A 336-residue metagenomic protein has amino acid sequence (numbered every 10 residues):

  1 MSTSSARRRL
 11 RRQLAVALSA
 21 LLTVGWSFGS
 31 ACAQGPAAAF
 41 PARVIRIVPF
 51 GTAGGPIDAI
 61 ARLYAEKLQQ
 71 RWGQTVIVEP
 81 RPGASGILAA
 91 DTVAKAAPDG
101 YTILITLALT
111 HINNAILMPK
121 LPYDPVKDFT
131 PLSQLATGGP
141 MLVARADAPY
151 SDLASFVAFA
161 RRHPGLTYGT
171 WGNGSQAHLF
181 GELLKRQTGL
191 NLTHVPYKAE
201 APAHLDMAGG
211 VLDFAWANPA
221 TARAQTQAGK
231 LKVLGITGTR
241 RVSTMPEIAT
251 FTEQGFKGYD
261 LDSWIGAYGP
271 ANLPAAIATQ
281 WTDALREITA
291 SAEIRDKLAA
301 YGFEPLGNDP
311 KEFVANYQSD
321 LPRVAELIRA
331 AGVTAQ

Functional and structural regions predicted by a protein language model:
M1-A42, A154, A335-Q336: Short, low-complexity disordered leader/linker segments with a strong preference for bacterial N-terminal type II
A33-K127, G165-L166, N173, G189-D213 (+3 more regions): N-terminal (or domain-start) structured segment
A42-V44, Q187, E253, A275-Q336: An extracytoplasmic/periplasmic, membrane-proximal ligand-sensing/linker region
A59, L63, K67, L88 (+14 more regions): Extracytoplasmic/secreted proteins, especially bacterial periplasmic and envelope-associated proteins
K95-Y101, I116-P202, F251-E253, W264-K297: Hinge/capping helix and adjacent helix->loop/strand transition within the periplasmic-binding protein
T106, A217-N218, A290-S291: Replace "coordinates the UDP/GDP/TDP-sugar" with "coordinates nucleotide-activated sugar donors
T110-K120, L183-Q187, F214-I248: A ligand-binding cleft/hinge motif common to bilobed small-molecule-binding domains
